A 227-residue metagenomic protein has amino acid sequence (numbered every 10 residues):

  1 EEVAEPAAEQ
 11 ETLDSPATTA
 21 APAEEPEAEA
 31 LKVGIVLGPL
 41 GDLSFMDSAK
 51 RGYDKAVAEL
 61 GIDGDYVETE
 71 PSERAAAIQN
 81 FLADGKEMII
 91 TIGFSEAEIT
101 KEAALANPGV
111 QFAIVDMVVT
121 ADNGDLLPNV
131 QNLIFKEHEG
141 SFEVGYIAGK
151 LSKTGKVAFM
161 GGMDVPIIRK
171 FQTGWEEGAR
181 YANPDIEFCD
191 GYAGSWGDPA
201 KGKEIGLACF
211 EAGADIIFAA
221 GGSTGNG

Functional and structural regions predicted by a protein language model:
E1-G227: A residue-level marker of the well-folded mature domains of exported/periplasmic proteins
